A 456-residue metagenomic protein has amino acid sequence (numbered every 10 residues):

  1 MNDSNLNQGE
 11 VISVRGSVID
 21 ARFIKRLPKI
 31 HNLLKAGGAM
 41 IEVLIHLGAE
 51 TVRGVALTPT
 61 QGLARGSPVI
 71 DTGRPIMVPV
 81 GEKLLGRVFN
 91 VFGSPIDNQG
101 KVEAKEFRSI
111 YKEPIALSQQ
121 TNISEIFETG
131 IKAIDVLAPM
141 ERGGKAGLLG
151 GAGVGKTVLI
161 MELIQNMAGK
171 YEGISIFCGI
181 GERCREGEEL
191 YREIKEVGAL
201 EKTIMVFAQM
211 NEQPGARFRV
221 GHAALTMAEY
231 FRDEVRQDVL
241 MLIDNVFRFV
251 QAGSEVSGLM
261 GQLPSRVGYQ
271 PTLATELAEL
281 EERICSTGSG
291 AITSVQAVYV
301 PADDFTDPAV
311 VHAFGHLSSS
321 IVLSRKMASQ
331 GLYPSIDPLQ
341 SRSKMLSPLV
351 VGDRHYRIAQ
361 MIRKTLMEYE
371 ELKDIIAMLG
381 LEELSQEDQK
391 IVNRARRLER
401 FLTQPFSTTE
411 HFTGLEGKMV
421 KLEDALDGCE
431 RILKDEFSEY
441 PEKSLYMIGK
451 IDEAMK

Functional and structural regions predicted by a protein language model:
M1-I96: N-terminal accessory targeting/assembly segments
A49, P59-Q61, P75-I76, G93-I96 (+13 more regions): Conserved nucleotide-binding/hydrolysis micro-motifs of P-loop NTPases
S67-V69, K83, I96-G144, V158-L163 (+1 more regions): P-loop NTPase nucleotide-binding/switch module
G130-E182, L225: P-loop NTPase nucleotide-binding module
L137, R217-G253: Phosphate-binding/switch loop-helix module in NTP-utilizing enzymes
P139-E141, N166-Y171, K195-L200, Y230-V235 (+3 more regions): Conserved catalytic network of the ASCE P-loop NTPase/AAA+ motor domain
K170-G173, R183-Y230, G258-E276: Nucleotide-state-sensitive switch-loop elements of NTP-binding domains
Y230, R248, G258-K456: Conserved catalytic/coupling modules of large nucleotide/cofactor-utilizing molecular machines
